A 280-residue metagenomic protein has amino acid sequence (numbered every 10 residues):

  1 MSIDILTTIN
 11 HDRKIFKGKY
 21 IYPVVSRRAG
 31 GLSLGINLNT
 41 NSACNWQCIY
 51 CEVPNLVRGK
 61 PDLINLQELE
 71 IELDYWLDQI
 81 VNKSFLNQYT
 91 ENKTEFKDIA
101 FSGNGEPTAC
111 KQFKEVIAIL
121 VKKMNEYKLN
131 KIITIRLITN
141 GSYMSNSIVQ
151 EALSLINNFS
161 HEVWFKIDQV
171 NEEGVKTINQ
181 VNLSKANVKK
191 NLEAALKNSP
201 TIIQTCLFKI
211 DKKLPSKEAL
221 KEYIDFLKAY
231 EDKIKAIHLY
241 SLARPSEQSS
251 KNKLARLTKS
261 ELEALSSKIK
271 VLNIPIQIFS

Functional and structural regions predicted by a protein language model:
M1-A29, D211-S280: Auxiliary Fe-S-binding modules of radical SAM enzymes
M1-N41, Q47-I49, N55-I71, Y75 (+1 more regions): N-terminal [4Fe-4S]-dependent radical SAM core
N37-T40, N104, T139-N140, K166: A secondary-structure boundary/capping signal
S42, Y89-K93, A194-K197, E231: Short glycine/proline-enriched loop/turn "hinge" motifs that connect secondary-structure elements and lie
V53-F159: Conserved Radical SAM active-site core
A109-K253, L257: Conserved AdoMet/S-adenosylmethionine-binding subsite of the radical SAM
